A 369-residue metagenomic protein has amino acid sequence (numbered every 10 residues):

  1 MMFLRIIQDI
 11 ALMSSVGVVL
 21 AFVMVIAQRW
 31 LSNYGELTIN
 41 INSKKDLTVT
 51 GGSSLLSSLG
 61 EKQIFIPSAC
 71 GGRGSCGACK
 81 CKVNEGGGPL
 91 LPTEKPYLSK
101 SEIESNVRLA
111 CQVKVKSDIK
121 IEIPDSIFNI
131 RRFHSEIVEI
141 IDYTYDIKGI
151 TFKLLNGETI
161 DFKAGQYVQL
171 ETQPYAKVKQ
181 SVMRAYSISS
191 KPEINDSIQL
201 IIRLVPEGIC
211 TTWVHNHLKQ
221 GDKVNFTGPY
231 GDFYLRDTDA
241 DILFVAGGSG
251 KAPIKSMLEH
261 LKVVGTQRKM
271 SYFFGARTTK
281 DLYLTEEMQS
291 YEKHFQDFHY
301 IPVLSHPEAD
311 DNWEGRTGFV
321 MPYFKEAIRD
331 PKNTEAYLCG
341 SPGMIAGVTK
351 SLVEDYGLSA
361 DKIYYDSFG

Functional and structural regions predicted by a protein language model:
M2-G72, V83-S105, F273-G369: Reductase modules of NAD(P)H-dependent flavoproteins
V19-I26, W30, P96-K153, E158: Fe-S ferredoxin-like electron-transfer domains and their immediately adjacent linker/connector regions across
C70, C76-C79, C111: Short cysteine clusters
A78, K120, Y167, D222-K223: Residue-level marker of beta-strand positions
R132-D222, A276-T278, V303-H306: Ferredoxin-reductase
G165, G250, S341: Short, conserved phosphate/pyrophosphate- and ester-handling motifs at nucleotide-, phospho-/glycolipid
T227-A240: A short, basic/flexible loop-to-alpha-helix module at the beginning of a structural domain
